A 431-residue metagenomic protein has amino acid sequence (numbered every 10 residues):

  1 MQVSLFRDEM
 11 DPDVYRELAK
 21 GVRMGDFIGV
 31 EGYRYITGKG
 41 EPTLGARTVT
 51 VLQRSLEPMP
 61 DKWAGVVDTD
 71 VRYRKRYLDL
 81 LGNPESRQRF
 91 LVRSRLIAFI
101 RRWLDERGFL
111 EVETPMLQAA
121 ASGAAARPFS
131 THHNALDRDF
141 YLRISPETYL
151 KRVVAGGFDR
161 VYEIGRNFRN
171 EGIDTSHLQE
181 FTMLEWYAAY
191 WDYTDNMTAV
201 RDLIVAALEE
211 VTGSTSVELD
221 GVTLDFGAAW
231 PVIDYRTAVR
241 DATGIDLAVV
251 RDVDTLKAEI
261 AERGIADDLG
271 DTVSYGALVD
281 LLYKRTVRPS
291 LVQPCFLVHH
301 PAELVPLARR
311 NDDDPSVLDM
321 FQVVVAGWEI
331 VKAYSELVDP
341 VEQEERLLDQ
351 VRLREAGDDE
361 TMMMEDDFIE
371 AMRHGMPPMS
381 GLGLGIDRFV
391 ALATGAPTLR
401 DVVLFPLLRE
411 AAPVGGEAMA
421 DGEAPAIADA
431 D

Functional and structural regions predicted by a protein language model:
M1-D431: Class II aminoacyl-tRNA synthetase catalytic cores and aaRS-like
